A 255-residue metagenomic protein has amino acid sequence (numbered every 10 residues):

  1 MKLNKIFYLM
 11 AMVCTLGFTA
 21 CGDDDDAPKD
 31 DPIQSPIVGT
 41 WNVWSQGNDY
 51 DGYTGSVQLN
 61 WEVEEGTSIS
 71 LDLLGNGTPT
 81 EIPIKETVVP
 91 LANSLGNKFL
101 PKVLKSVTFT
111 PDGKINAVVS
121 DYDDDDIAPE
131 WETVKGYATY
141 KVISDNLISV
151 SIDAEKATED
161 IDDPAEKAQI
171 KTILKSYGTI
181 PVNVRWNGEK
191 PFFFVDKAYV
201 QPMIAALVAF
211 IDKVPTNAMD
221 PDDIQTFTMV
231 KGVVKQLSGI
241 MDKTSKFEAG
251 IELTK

Functional and structural regions predicted by a protein language model:
M1-T19: Sec-dependent bacterial lipoprotein signal peptides
T15-W44, T244-K255: Bacterial Sec-dependent N-terminal signal peptides
I33-Q34, K98-V103, T172-T179, V234-G250: Glycine-rich, flexible loop segments associated with nucleotide phosphate handling
I33-S68: Tryptophan-anchored aromatic micro-motifs
W61-P83, D125, D162-K171, A209-Q236: Flexible coil/linker segments and helix-coil junctions enriched in charged and small residues
G77-A209: Contiguous, well-ordered beta-strand patches that form the walls/edges of small beta-barrel/beta-sandwich domains
K135-T139, Q201-K255: Edge beta-strand at a domain terminus
